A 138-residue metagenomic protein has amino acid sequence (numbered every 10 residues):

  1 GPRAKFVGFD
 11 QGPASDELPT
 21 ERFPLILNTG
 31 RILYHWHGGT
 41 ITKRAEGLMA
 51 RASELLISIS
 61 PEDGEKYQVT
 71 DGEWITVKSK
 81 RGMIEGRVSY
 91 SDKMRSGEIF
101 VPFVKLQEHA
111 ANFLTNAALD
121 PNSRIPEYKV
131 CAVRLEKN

Functional and structural regions predicted by a protein language model:
G1-G47: Long, low-complexity segments enriched in small/aliphatic residues
R22, G38, T42-S58, E62-N138: Long, contiguous, secondary-structure-rich segments that constitute the structural scaffold of globular domains
